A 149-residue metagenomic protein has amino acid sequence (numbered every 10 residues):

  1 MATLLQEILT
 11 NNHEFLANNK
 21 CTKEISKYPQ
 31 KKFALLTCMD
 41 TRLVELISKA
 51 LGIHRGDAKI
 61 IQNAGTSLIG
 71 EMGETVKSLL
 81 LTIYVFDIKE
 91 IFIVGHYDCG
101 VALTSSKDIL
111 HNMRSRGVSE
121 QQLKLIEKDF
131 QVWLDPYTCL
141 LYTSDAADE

Functional and structural regions predicted by a protein language model:
M1-G73: Short, conserved "active-site rim" segments that organize catalytic pockets and cofactor/ligand binding
T10, V76-L80, D145: A broad detector of short, well-ordered amphipathic alpha-helices that serve as recognition/interaction surfaces
C21, C38, C99, C139-Y142: Generic recognition of cysteine residues
T22-I25, L80-I83, S144: A generic local secondary-structure boundary/capping motif
R55-V132: Short HxH-centered metal-ligating active-site micro-motif
D129-L141: Flexible, glycine/proline-enriched loop segments at strand-loop-helix junctions that form or flank small-ligand binding
Y142-D148: Conserved small/polar residues in nucleotide/adenosyl-binding loops
